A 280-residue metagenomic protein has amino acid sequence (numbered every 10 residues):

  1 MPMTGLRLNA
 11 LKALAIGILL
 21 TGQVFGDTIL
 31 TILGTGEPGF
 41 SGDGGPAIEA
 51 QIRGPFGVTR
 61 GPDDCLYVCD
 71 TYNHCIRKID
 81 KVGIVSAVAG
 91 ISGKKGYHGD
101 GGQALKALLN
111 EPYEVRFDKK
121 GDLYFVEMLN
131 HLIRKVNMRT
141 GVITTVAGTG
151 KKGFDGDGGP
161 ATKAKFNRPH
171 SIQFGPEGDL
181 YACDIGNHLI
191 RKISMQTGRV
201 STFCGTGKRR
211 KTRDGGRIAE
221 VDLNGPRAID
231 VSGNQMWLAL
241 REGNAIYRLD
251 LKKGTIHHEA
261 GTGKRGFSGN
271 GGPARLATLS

Functional and structural regions predicted by a protein language model:
M1-A10: N-terminal secretory signal peptides that target proteins for export/translocation
K12-Q23: Bacterial N-terminal signal peptides
T28-G54, I84-E111, T140-R168, T197-G225 (+1 more regions): Gly/Pro-rich loop segments of beta-rich domains
R60-D63, F117-K120, F174-E177, V231-N234: Residue-level detector of Asp-centered blade-edge/turn motifs that repeat once per structural unit in beta-propeller
C65-Y67, D122-F125, D179-Y181, Q235-L238: Conserved beta-propeller blade signature
T71, M128, I185, R241-E242: Short loop/turn segments immediately following the C-termini of beta-strands
H74-K78, I84, H131-K135, V142 (+3 more regions): A short loop-to-beta-strand structural motif that recurs across blades of beta-propeller domains
